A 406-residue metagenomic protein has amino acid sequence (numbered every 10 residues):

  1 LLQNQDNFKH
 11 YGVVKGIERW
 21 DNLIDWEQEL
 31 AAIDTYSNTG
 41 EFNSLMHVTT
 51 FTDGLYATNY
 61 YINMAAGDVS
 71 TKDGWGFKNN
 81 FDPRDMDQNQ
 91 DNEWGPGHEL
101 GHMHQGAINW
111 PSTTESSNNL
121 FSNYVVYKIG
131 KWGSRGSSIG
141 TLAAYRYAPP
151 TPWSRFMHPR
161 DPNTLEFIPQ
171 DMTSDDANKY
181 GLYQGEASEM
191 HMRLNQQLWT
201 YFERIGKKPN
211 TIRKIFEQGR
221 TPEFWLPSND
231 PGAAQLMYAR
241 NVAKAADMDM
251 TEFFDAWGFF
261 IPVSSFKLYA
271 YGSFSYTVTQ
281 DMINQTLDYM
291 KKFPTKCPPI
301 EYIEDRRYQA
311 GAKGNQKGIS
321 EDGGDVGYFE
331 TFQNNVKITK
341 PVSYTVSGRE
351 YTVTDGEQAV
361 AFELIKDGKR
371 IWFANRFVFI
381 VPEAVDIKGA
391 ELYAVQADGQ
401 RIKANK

Functional and structural regions predicted by a protein language model:
L2-T200, I215: Catalytic cores of extracellular degradative/oxidative enzymes
Q3-Q5, Q28, Q88-Q90, Q105 (+13 more regions): Residue-identity detector for glutamine
N4-I62, Q218, D230, A245 (+7 more regions): Ser/Thr/Asn(+Pro)-rich, low-complexity disordered segments
F8, F42, F51, F77 (+16 more regions): Phenylalanine-focused residue identity feature
E18, E27-E29, E41, E93 (+16 more regions): Glutamate identity and glutamate-enriched acidic tracts
A31-A32, S44, G54-T58, A65-G74 (+19 more regions): A sequence-composition feature that detects small, non-aromatic residues
W132-T251, A256, F260-F274, V278 (+1 more regions): Long, well-structured alpha-helical subdomains associated with metal-dependent extracellular/ecto-lumenal hydrolases
P231-F377, P382-A394, G399-Q400, A404: Beta/coil-rich, acidic/histidine-enriched accessory regions frequently appended to metallopeptidases
